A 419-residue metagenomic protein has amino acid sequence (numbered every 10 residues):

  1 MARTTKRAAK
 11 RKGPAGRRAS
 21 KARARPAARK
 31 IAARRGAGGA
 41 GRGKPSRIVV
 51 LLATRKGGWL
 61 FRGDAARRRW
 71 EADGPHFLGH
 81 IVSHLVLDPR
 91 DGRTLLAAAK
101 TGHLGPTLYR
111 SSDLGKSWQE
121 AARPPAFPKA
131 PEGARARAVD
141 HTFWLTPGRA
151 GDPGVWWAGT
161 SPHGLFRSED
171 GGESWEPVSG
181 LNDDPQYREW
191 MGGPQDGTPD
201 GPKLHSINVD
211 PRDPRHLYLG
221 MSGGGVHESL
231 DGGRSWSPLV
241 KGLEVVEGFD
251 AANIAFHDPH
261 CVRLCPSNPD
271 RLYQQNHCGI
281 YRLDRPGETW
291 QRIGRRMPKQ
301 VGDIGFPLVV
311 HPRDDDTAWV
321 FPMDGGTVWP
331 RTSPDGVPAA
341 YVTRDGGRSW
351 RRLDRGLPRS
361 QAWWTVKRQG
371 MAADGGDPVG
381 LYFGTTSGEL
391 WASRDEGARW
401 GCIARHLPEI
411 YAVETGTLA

Functional and structural regions predicted by a protein language model:
A2-A419: Extracellular glycan-interacting surfaces
